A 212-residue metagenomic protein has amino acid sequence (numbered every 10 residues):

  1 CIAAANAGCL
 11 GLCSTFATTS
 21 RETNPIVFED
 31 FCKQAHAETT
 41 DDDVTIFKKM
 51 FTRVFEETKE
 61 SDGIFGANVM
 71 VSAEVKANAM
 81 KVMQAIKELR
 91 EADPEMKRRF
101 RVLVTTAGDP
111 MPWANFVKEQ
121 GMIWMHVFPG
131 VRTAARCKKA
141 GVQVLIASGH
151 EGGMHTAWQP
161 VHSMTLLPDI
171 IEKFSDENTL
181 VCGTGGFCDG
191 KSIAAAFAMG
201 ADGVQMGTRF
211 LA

Functional and structural regions predicted by a protein language model:
C1-E177: Active-site entrance/lid segments in N-terminal catalytic domains of soluble metabolic enzymes
P110, F187-C188: Gly/Ser/Thr-rich loops at beta-strand to alpha-helix junctions that form or flank small-molecule/cofactor-binding
H155-L180, C188-A212: Conserved active-site-proximal phosphate/metal-binding subdomains
T184: Short hydrophobic "strand-cap" motifs at the C-terminus of beta-strands
